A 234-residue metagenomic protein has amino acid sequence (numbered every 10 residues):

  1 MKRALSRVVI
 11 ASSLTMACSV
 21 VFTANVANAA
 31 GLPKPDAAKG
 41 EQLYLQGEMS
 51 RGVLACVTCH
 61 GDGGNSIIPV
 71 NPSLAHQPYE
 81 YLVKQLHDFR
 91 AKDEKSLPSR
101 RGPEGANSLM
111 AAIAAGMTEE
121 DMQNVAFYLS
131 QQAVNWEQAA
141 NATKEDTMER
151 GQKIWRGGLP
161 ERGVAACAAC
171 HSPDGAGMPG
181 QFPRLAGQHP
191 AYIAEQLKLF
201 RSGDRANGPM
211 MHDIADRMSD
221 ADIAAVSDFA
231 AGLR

Functional and structural regions predicted by a protein language model:
M1-T15: Bacterial N-terminal signal peptides that target proteins for export
L14-N28: C-terminal segment of classical bacterial N-terminal signal peptides
A27-S50, Q131-P160: Electrostatic cytochrome c docking/interface patches
P35-K95: The feature marks the first
G40, V53-G63, V125, V164-D174 (+2 more regions): The canonical Cys-X-X-Cys-His
E41, V53-C56, N71, Y79 (+5 more regions): Disulfide-stabilized extracellular ectodomain repeats and their linkers
I67-A75, F89-Q132, E137-N141, M178-R184 (+1 more regions): Axial heme c-ligation environment in periplasmic c-type cytochrome domains
P78-F89, H189-R201: Short microdomains enriched in Cys/His and/or Lys/Arg
